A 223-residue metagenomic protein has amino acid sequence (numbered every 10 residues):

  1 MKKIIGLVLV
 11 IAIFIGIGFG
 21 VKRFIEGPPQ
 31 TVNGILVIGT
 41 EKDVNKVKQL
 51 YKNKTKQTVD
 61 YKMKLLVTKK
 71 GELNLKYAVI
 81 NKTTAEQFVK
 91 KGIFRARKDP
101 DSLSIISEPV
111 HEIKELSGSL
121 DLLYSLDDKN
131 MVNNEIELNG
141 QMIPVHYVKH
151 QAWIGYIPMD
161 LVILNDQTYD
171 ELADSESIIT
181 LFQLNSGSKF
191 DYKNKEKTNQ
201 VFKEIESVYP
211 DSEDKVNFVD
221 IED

Functional and structural regions predicted by a protein language model:
M1-I4: Positively charged n-region of N-terminal signal peptides that target proteins for export
G6-F19: Hydrophobic membrane-insertion alpha-helices, especially the h-region of bacterial N-terminal signal peptides
I25-D223: Basic-flanked hydrophobic alpha-helices used for secretion and membrane insertion
